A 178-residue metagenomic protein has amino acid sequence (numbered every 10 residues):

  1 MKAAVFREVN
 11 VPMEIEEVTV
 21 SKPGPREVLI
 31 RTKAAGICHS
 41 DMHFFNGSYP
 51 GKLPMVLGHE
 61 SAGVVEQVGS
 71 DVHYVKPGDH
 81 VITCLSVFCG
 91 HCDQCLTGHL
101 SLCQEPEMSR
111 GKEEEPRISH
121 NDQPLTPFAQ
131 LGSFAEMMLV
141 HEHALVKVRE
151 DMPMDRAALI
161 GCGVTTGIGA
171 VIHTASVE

Functional and structural regions predicted by a protein language model:
M1-K2: Extreme N-terminal starter segment of soluble prokaryotic enzymes
V5-P12: Extracellular beta-rich ligand/substrate-recognition surface
P12-T19: Short glycine/threonine/proline-enriched tight-turn/helix- or strand-capping micro-motif at secondary-structure
E14, C38, V64: Conserved Rossmann-like nucleotide-binding pocket used by diverse enzymes that bind dinucleotide cofactors
S21-A35, F45-L96, S101, K147-D151: Glycine-rich beta-strand-centered segment in the early N-terminal region that forms part of a ligand/cofactor-binding
S40-F44: Cytochrome P450 core scaffold surrounding the K-helix E-X-X-R motif and the conserved "meander" helix-loop region
H91-E178: NAD(P)H dinucleotide-binding glycine-rich loop of Rossmann-like/cofactor-binding domains, especially the beta1-alpha1
